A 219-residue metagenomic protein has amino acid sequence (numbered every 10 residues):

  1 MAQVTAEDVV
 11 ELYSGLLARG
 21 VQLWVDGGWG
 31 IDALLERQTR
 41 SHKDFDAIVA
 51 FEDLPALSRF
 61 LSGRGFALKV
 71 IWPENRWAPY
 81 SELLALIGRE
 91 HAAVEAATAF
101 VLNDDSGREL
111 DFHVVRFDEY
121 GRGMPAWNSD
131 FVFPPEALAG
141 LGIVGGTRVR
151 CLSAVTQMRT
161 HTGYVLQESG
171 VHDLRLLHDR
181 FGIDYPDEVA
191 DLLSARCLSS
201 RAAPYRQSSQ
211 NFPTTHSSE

Functional and structural regions predicted by a protein language model:
M1-E219: Compositionally biased terminal segments of proteins
